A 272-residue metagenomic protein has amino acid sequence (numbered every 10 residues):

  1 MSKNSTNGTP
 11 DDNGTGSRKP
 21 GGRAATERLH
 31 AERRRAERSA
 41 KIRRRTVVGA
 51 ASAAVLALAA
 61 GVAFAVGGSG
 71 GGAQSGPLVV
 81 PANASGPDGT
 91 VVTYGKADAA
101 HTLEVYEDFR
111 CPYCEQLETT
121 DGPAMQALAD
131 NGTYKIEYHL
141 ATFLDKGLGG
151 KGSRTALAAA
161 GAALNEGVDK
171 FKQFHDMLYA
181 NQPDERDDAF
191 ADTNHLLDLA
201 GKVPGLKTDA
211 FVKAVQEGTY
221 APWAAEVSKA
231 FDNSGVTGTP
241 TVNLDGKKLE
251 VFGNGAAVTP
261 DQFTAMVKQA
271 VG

Functional and structural regions predicted by a protein language model:
S2-V47, A57-A59, G70, L199-G272: C-terminal cap of thioredoxin/glutaredoxin-like
A50-F64: Hydrophobic membrane-insertion alpha-helices, especially the h-region of bacterial N-terminal signal peptides
A60-A82: C-terminal region of N-terminal signal peptides and the immediate post-cleavage residues of exported proteins
N83-H101: A short beta-strand-turn-helix
A97, A129-N131, S234-V236: Extracellular/periplasmic catalytic domains that process cell-envelope and extracellular macromolecules
T102-Y106, K135-H139, T241-N243, E250: Soluble periplasmic/extracytoplasmic beta-strand elements of cell-envelope proteins
V105-D108, V236: Processing junctions and N-termini across compartments
F109, E115-H195: Structural alpha/beta surface segment adjacent to cysteine/selenocysteine redox centers across thiol/disulfide enzymes
